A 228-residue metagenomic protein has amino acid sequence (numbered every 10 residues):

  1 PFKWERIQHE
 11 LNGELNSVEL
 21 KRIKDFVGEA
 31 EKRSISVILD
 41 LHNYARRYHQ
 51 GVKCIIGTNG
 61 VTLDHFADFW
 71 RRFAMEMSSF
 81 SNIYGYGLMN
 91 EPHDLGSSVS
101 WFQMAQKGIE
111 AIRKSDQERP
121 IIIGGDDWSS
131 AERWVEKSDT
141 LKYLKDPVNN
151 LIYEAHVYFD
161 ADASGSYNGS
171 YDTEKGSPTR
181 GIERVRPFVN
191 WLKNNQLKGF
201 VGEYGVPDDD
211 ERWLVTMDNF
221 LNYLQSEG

Functional and structural regions predicted by a protein language model:
P1-K3, H42-A45, G125-D127: Short, solvent-exposed turn/loop segments enriched in Gly/Ser/Thr/Pro and often Arg
P1-L11, E227-G228: Short intrinsically disordered, low-complexity coil segments enriched in acidic
F2, R6, I38, F200-V201: Well-ordered alpha-helical segments within folded domains of soluble proteins
R6-E10, R47-Y48, D94-L95, D162-S164: A short acidic, helix-capping loop that chelates divalent metal ions and anchors anionic groups
Q8-G85, S100-K114: An active-site-proximal structural segment forming one wall of the substrate-binding cleft that immediately precedes
H65-G85, M89-E227: Extracellular glycoside hydrolase catalytic/binding regions
